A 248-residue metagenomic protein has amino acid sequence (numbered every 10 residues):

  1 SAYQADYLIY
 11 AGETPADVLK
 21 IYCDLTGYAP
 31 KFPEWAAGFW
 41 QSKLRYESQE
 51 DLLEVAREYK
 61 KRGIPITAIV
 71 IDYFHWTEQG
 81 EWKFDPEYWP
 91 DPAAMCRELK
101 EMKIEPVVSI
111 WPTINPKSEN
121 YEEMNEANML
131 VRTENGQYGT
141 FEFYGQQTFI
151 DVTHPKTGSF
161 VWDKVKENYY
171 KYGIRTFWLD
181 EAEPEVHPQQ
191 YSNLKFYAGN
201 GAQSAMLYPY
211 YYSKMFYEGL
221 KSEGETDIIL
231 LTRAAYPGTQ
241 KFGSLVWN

Functional and structural regions predicted by a protein language model:
S1-N248: Catalytic-domain carbohydrate-binding cleft regions of carbohydrate-active enzymes
